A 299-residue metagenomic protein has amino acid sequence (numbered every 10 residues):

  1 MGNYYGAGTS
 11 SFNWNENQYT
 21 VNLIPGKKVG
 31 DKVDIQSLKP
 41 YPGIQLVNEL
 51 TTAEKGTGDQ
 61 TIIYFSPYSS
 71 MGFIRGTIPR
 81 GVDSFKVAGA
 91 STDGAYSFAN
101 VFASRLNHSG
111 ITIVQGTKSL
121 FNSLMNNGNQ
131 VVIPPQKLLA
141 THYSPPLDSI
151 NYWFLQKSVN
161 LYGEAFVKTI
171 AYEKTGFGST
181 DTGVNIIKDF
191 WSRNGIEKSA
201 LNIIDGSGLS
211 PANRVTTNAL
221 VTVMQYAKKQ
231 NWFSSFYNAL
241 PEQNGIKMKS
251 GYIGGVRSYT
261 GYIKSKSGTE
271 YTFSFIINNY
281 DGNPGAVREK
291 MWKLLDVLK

Functional and structural regions predicted by a protein language model:
M1-E197: Conserved serine DD-peptidase/penicillin-binding transpeptidase domain and beta-lactam-recognizing active-site
I186-D189, N194, K198-K299: C-terminal soluble interaction/assembly domains
